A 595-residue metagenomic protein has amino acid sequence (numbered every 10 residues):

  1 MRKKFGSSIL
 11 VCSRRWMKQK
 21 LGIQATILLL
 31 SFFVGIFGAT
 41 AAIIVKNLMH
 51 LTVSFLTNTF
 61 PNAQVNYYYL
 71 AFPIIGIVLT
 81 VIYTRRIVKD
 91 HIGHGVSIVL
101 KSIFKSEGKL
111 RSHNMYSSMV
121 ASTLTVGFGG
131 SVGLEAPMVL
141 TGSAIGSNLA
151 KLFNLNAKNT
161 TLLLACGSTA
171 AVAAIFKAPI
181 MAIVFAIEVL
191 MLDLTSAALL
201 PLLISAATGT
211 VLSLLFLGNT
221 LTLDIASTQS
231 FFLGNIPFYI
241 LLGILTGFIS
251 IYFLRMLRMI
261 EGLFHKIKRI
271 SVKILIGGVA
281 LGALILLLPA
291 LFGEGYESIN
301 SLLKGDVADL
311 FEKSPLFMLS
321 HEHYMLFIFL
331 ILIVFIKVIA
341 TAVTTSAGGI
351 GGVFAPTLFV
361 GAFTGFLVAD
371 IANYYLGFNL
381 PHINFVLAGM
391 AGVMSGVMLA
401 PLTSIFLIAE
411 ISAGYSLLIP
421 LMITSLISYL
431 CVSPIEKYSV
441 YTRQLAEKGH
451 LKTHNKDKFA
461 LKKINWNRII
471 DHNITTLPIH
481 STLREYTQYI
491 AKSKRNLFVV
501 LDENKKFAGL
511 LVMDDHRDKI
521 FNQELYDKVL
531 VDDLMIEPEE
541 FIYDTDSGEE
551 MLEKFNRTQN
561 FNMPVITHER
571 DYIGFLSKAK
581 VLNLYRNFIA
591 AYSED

Functional and structural regions predicted by a protein language model:
M1-K463, N467-N473, L477-F498, D502-A508 (+3 more regions): Alpha-helical transmembrane segments and immediately membrane-proximal extracytoplasmic
P381-N384, D532-I536: C-terminal hydrophobic structural anchor segments that stabilize assembly/packing rather than catalytic chemistry
A460-K463, L510, K528, F575: Short aromatic/basic micro-patch
N473-P478, D533, P538-F541: Structural signal for short hydrophobic segments within the conserved structured cores of catalytic domains across
L477-R495, V500-L501, I520-Q523, D527 (+2 more regions): The conserved cystathionine-beta-synthase
F507, F561-N562, Y572: Short beta-strands and strand-coil junctions in structured, solvent-facing domains, enriched
G509-H516, G574-L582: Short hydrophobic beta-strand motif reused across regulatory alpha/beta modules
